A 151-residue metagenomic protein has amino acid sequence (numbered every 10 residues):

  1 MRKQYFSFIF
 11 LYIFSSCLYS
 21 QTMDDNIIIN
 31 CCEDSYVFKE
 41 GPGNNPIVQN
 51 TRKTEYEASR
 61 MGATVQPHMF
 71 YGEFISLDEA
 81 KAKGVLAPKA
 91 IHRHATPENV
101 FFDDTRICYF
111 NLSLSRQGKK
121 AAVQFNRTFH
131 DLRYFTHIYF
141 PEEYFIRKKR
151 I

Functional and structural regions predicted by a protein language model:
M1-M23: Bacterial Sec-dependent N-terminal signal peptides
Q21-I151: Beta-strand-rich, non-transmembrane domain signature
